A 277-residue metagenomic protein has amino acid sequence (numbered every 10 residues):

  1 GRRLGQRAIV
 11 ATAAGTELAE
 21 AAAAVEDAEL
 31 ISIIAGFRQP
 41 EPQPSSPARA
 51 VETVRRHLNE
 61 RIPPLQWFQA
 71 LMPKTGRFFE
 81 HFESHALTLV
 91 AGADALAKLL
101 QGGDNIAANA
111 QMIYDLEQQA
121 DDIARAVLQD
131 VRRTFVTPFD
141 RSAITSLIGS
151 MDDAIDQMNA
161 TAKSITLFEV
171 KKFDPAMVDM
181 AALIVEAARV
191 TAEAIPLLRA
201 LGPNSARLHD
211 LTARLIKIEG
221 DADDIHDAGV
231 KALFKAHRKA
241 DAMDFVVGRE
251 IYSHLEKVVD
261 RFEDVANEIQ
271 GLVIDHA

Functional and structural regions predicted by a protein language model:
R2-A21: Extreme N-terminal basic, low-complexity initiation segments that serve as generic localization/processing leaders
R7, L18, L30, P40-P44: Cationic, low-complexity basic patches in intrinsically disordered or flexible, solvent-exposed regions
I9-V10, V25, I31-I34, V51-V54: Short hydrophobic transmembrane-like helices used for membrane targeting/insertion
T53-A277: Cytosolic, long alpha-helical scaffolding segments
